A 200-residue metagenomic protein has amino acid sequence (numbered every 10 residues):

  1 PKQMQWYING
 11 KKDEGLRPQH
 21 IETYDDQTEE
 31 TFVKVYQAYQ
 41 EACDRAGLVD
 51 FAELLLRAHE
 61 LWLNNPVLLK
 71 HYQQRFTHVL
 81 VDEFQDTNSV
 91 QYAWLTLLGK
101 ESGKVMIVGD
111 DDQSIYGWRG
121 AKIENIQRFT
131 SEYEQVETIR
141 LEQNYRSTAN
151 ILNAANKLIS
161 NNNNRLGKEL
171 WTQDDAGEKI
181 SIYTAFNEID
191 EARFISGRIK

Functional and structural regions predicted by a protein language model:
P1-K12, Q19-T23, K34, Y183 (+1 more regions): Conserved P-loop NTPase-based nucleic-acid remodeling module centered on helicase motor cores
Q3, Y7, W94-L97, N125-E132 (+3 more regions): Alpha-helical scaffold elements adjacent to nucleotide-binding pockets in ATP/GTP-utilizing enzyme cores
I8, D25-R128, R140-S147: Conserved helicase NTPase motor core
K11, L16, D44, D110-Q113 (+3 more regions): Residue-level signal for pocket-adjacent positions within structured domains
K12-P18, G103, L158-K168: Proline-centered turn/helix-capping motifs that create local helix->coil transitions or kinks
Q19-Y24, R75-H78, D111-D112, W171-K179: Short linear capping/connector segments at secondary-structure termini
E134-T138, E142-K200: Helicase P-loop NTPase motor core
